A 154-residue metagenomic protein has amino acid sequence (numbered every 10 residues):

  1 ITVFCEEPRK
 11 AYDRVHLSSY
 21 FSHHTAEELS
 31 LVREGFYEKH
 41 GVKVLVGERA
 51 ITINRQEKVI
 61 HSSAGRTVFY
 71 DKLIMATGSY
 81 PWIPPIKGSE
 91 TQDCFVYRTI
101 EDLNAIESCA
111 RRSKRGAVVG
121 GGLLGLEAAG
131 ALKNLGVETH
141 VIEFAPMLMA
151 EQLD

Functional and structural regions predicted by a protein language model:
I1-K43, A131-L153: Beta1-alpha1 glycine-rich phosphate/pyrophosphate-binding loop at the start of Rossmann-like nucleotide-binding domains
I1-V3, A117, G121: Solvent-exposed, charged interface segments at domain starts and junctions
V32-V119, H140, M147: FAD-binding core/adjacent interface of flavoenzyme oxidoreductases
L124: Hydrophobic/small residue at the entry helix of a nucleotide-binding pocket
